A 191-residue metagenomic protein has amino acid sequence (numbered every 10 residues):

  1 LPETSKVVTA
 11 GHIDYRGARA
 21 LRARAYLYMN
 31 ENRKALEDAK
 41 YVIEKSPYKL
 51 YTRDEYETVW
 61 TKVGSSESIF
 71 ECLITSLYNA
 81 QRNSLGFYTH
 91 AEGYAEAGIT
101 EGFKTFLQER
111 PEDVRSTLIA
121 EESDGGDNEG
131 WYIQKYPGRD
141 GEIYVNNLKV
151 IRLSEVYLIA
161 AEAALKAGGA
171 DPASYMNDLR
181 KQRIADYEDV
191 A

Functional and structural regions predicted by a protein language model:
L1-E101, T105-A191: Acidic/polar-rich alpha-helix caps and helix-coil junctions
